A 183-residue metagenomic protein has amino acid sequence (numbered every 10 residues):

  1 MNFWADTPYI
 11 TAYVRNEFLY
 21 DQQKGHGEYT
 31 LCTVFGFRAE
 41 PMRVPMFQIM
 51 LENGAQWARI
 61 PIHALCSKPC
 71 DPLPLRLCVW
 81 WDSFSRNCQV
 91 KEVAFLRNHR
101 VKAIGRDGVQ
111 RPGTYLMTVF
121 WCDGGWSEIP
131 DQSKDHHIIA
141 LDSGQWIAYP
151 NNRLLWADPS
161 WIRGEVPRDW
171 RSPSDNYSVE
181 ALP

Functional and structural regions predicted by a protein language model:
N2-K24, V90-G105: Short coil-to-beta transition motif at edge beta-strands of beta-rich domains
F3, F35, E92-A94, S127-P130 (+2 more regions): Short, exposed beta-strand/loop patches in secreted or surface proteins that constitute
Y9-I62, L116-P150: Basic/aromatic-rich interaction segments and small domains that mediate binding to polyanionic partners
A55-C88, D135-P183: Intrinsically disordered, low-complexity, charged/polar segments
